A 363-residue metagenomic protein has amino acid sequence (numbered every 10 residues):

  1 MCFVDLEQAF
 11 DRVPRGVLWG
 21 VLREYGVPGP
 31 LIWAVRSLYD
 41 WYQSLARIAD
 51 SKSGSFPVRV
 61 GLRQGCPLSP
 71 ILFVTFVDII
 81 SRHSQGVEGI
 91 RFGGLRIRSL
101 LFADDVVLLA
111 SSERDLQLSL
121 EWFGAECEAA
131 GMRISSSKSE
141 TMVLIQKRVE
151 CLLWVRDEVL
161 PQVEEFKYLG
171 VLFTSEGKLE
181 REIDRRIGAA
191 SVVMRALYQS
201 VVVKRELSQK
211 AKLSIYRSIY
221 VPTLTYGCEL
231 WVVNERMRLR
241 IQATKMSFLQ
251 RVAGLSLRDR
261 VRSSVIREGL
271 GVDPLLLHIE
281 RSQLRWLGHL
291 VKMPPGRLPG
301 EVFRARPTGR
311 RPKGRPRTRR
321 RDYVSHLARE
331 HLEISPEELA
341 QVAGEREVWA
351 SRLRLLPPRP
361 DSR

Functional and structural regions predicted by a protein language model:
M1-R23: Conserved catalytic palm subdomain of right-hand nucleotidyl-transferase polymerases, strongest for RNA-directed enzymes
G26: Conserved functional loop/turn residues at catalytic and ligand-binding sites
G29, A46-C66, P70-R363: Short linear motifs embedded in intrinsically disordered, charge-biased segments
P30-V35: Acidic/histidine metal-binding catalytic segments
S37-Y39: Cytochrome P450 I-helix active-site segment
W41-Q43: Short glycine-rich loop/turn motifs
